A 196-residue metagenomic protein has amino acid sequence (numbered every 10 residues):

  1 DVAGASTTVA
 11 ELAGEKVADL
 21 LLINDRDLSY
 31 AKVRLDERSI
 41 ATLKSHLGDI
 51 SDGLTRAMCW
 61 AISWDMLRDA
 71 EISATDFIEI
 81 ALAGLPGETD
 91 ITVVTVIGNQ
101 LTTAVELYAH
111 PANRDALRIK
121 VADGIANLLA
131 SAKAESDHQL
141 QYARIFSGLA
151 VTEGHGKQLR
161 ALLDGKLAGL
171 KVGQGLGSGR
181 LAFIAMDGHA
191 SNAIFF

Functional and structural regions predicted by a protein language model:
D1-F196: Non-catalytic accessory/interaction domains
